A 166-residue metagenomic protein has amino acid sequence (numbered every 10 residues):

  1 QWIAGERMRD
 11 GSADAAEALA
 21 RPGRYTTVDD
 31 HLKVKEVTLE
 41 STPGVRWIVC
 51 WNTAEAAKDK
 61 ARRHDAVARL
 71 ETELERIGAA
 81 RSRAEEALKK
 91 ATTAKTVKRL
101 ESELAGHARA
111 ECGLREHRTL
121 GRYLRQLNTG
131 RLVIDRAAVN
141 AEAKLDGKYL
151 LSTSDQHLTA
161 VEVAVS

Functional and structural regions predicted by a protein language model:
Q1-S166: Anion-binding and metal-coordination hotspots
